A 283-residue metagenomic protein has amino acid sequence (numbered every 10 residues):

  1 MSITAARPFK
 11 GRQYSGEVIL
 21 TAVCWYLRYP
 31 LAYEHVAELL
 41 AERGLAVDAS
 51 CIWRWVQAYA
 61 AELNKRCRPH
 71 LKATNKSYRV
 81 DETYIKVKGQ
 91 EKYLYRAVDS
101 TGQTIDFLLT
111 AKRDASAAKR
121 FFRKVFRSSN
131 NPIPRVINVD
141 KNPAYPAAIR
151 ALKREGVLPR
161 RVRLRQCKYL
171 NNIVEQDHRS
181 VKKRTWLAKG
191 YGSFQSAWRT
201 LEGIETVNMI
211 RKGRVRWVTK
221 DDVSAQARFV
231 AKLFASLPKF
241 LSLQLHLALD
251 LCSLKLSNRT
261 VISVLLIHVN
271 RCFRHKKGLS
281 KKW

Functional and structural regions predicted by a protein language model:
M1-N258, H275: Residue-level recognition of single "structural anchor" positions that define or cap local secondary structure
A22, H268-R271: Intrinsically disordered, low-complexity proline-rich regions
V261: Short polybasic linear motifs
